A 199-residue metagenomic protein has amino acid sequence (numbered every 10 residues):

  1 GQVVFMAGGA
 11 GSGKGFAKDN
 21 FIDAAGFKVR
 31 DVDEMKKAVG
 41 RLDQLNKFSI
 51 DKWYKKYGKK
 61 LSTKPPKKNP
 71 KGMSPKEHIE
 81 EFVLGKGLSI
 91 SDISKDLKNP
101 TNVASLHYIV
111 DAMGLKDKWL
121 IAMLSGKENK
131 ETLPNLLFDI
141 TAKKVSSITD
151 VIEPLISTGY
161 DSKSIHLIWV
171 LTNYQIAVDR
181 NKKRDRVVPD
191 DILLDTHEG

Functional and structural regions predicted by a protein language model:
V3-F5: Short hydrophobic/aromatic beta-strand immediately N-terminal to the Walker A/P-loop
G8: The Walker A (P-loop) glycine that initiates the GxxxxGKT/S ATP-binding motif of P-loop NTPases
G11-G13: Conserved glycine(s) of the Walker
K18-N135, V145-S146: Conserved substrate/cofactor phosphate-moiety recognition/catalytic segment in nucleotide-dependent phosphotransferases
N20-A24, T149-S164, D179-R186: Short, surface-exposed basic-aromatic patches at helix termini and helix-loop junctions that form
K37-V39, S147, Y174-R180: Switch/connector loops and helix/strand junctions flanking conserved nucleotide-binding motifs in nucleotide-processing
K143, Y160-D179: Conserved phosphate-donor/acceptor-positioning beta-strand/loop module used by diverse small-molecule
N173-G199: Conserved GTP-binding G-domain of TRAFAC-class P-loop NTPases and closely related GTPase folds
